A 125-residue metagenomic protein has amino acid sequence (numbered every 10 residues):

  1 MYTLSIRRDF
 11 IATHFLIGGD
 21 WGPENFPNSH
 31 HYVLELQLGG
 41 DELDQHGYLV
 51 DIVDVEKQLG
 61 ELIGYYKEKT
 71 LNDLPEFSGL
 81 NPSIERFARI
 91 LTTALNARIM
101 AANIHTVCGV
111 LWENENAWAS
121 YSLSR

Functional and structural regions predicted by a protein language model:
M1-R125: Charge-rich, low-complexity N-terminal segments
